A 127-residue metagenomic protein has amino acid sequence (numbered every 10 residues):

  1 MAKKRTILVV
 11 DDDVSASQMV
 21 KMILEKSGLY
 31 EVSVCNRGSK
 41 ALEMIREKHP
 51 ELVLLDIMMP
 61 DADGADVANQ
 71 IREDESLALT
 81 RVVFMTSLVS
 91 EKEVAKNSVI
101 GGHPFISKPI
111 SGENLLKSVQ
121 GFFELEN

Functional and structural regions predicted by a protein language model:
V14-S33: Two-component/phosphorelay signaling modules centered on CheY-like receiver
V34-L52: Acidic, metal-coordinating helix/loop segments flanking the phosphotransfer/catalytic sites of two-component signaling
N36, D61-A62, I71, L88: Hydrophobic residue at a beta-alpha junction that N-caps the helix immediately following a catalytic beta-strand/loop
P60-D61, A78, S90, P109: The feature encodes the CheY-like receiver
I110-Q120: C-terminal output helix
